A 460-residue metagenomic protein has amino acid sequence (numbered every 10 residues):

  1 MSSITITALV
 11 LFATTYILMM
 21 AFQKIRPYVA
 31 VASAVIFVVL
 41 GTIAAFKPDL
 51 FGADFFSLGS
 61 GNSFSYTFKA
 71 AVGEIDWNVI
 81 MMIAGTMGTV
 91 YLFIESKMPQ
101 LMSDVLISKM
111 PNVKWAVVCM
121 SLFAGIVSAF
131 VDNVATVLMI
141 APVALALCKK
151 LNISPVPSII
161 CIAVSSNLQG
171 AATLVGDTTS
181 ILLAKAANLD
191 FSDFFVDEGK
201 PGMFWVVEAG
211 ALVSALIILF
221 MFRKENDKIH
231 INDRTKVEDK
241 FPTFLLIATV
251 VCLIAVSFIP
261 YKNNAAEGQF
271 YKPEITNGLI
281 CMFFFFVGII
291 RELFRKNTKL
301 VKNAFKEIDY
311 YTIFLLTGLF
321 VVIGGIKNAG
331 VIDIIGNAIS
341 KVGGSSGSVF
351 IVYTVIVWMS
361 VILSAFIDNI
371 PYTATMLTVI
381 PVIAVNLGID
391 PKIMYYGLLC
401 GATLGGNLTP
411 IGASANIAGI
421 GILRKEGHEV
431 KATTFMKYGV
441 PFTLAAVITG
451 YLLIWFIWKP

Functional and structural regions predicted by a protein language model:
M1-E95, L101, G199-N337, K437-P460: Hydrophobic transmembrane alpha-helices of multi-pass small-molecule transporters
M1-T5, D104-N112, N232-K240, S346 (+3 more regions): Short, amphipathic, aromatic/basic-enriched membrane-interface segments that mark the entry/exit of transmembrane
I17-K24, F123-D132, A163-V175, V357-Y372 (+1 more regions): Transmembrane alpha-helix interface/packing and boundary motifs in multi-pass membrane proteins, characterized by
G59-V156, L315-L387, P391: Membrane-embedded alpha-helical segments and adjacent helix-loop junctions characteristic of multi-pass solute
M102, A135-A146, I159-I160, T173-L189 (+4 more regions): Re-entrant/interfacial helical elements at transmembrane boundaries that shape and gate the permeation pathway
L147-T243, D390, I417-L453: Membrane-core helix-loop-helix motifs of multi-pass transport proteins
N152, V196-W205, G318, G347-P460: C-terminal transmembrane helix pair
